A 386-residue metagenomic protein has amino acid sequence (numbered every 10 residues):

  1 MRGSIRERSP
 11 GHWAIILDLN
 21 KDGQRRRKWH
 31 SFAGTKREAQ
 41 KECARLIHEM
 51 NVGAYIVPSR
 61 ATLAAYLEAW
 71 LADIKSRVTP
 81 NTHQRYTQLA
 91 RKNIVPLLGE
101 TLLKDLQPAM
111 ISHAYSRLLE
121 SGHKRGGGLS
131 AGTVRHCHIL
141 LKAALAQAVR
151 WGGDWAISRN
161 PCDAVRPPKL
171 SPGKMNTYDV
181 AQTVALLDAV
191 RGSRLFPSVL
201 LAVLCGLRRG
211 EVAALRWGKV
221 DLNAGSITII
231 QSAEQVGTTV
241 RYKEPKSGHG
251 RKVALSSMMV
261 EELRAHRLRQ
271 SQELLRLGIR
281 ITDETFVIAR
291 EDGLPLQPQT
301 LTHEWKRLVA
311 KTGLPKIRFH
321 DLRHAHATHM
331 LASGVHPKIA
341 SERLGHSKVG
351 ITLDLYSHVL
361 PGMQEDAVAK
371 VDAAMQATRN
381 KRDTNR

Functional and structural regions predicted by a protein language model:
G3-S4, L89, N93, E100-H113 (+2 more regions): N-terminal DNA-binding recognition helix of tyrosine site-specific recombinases/integrases
E7-A14, D18-H113, H266-V287, E291-L294 (+1 more regions): N-terminal DNA-binding module of tyrosine recombinases/phage integrases
S59, L63, T79-T82, Y86 (+10 more regions): Hydrophobic (often cysteine-bearing) scaffold residues that line and stabilize catalytic clefts of nucleotide/cofactor
H123-G127, V184-F196, C205, V253 (+3 more regions): Short, basic (Lys/Arg/His-rich) helix/loop patches that form interaction surfaces in the mid-to-C-terminal regions
G127-L140, R150-L215, N223, E234-Q235 (+5 more regions): Basic, Lys/Arg- and aromatic-enriched nucleic-acid-binding interface segment
K169, T177, A233-Q235, A325 (+1 more regions): Catalytic-site neighborhood detector that most strongly recognizes the C-terminal catalytic loop/helix of tyrosine
D188, A224, Q235-M259, A265 (+6 more regions): C-terminal secondary-structure termini that scaffold catalytic or DNA-interacting sites
A214-V220, S341-S347, S357: A short, basic/aromatic helix-end/turn motif that makes direct DNA contacts
